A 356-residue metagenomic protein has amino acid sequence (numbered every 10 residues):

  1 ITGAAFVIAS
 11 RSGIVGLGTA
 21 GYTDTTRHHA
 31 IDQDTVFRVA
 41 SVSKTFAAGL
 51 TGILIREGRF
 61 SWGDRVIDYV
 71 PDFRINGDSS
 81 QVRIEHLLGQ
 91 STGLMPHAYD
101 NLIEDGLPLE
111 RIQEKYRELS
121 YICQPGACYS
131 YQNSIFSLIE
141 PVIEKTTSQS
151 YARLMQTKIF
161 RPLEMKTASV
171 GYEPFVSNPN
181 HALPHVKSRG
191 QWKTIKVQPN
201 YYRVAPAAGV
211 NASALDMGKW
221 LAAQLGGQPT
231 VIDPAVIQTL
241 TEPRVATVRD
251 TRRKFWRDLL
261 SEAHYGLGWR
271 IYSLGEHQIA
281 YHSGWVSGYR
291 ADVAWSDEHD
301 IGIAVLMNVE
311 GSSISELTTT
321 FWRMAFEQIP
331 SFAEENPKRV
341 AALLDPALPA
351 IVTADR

Functional and structural regions predicted by a protein language model:
I1-F37, R59-S61, L109, L119 (+2 more regions): Short, conserved catalytic-motif segment at the N-terminal edge
I1-T19, T147-T157, R161, I195-R356: Catalytic loop of the DD-peptidase/beta-lactamase superfamily, centered on the K-T-G motif and neighboring
G3, G16, Q33, R38-V42 (+6 more regions): Active-site helix/loop module of the DD-peptidase/beta-lactamase fold, centered on the serine-lysine SxxK catalytic
T35, W62, S80, D105-P108 (+4 more regions): Residue-level signature of the cytosolic catalytic core of signaling kinases
S41-V42, S130-N133: Catalytic nucleophile serine of serine hydrolases, specifically the conserved "nucleophile elbow" pentapeptide
A47: Active/ligand-binding-proximal structured segments within catalytic/core domains that scaffold catalytic residues
R83, S134-I135: Mid-domain, small-residue-enriched loop/turn segments at the edges of structured enzyme/sensor domains
E110-I122, S188-Y202, S273: The feature captures the short pre-catalytic strand/loop hairpin that immediately precedes and shapes the active-site
